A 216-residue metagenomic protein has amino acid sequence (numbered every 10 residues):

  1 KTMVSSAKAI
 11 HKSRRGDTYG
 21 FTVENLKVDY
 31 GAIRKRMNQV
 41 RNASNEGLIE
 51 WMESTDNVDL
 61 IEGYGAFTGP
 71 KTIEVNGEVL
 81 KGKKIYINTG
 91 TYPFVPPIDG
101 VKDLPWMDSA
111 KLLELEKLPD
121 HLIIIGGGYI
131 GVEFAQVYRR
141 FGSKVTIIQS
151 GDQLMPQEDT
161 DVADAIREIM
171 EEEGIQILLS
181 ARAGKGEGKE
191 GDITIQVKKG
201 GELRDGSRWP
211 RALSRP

Functional and structural regions predicted by a protein language model:
K1-L118, T146, G151-M155, T160-D164 (+4 more regions): Glycine-rich flavin
K35, I87-N88, I124, R211-L213: Redox-cofactor binding/interface segments in oxidoreductases and associated redox assembly factors
I85, V137-Y138, P210: Hydrophobic/aromatic ligand-binding patch that stacks against planar heteroaromatic rings of cofactors or nucleotides
H121: Acidic/aromatic-lined carbohydrate-recognition and catalytic surfaces of CAZymes acting on diverse glycans
I125-G128, E158: Glycine-rich Rossmann-fold phosphate-binding loop(s) that bind the pyrophosphate of adenine dinucleotide cofactors
G131-V132: N-terminal Rossmann-fold NAD(P) dinucleotide-binding loop
A135, R139-R140, E171: Gly/Ala-rich phosphate-binding loop of Rossmann-like dinucleotide-binding domains, activating on the conserved
R204-P216: C-terminal catalytic lobe of FAD-dependent flavoproteins
